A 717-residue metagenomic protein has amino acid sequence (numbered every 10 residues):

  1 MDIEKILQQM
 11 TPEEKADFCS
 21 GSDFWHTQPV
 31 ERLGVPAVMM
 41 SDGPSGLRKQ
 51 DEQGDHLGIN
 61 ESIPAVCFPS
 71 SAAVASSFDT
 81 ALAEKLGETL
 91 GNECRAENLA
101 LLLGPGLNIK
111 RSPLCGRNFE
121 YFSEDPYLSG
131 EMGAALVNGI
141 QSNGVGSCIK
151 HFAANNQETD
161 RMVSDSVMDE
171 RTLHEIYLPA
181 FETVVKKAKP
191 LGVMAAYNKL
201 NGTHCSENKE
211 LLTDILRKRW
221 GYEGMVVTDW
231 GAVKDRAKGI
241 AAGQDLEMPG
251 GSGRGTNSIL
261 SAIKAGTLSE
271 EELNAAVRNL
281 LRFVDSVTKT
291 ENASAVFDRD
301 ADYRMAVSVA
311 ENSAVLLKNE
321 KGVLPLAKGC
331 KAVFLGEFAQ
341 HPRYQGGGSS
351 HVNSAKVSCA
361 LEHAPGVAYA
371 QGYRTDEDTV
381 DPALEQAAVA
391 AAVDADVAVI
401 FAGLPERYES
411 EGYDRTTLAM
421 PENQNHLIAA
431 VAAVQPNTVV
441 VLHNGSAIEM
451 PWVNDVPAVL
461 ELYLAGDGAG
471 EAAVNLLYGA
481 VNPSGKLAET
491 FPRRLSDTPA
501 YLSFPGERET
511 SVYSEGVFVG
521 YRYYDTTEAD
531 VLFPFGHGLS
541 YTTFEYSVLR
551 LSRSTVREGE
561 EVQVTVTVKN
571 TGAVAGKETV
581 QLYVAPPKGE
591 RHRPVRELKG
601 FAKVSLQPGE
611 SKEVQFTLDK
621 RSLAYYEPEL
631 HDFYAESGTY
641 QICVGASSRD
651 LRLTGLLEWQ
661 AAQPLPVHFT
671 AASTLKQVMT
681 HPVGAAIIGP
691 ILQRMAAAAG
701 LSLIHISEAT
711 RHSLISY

Functional and structural regions predicted by a protein language model:
M1-A624, T639-V644, S648: Glycoside hydrolase catalytic-domain context in secreted enzymes
K620-Q663: Terminal connector regions
Q660-M679: Low-complexity, Pro/Ser/Thr- and charge-rich linker/hinge segments at domain boundaries
S673-L703, S707: Charged/polar low-complexity intrinsically disordered segments, enriched in acidic residues
I704-Y717: Residue-level detector of conserved catalytic or cofactor/ligand-binding positions in enzyme active sites
